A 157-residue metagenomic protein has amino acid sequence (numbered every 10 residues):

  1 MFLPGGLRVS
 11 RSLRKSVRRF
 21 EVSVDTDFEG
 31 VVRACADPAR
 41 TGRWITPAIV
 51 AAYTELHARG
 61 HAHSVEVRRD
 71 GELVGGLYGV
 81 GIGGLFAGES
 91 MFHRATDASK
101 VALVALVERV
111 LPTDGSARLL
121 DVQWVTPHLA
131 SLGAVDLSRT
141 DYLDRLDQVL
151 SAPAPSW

Functional and structural regions predicted by a protein language model:
M1-W157: N-acyltransferase acceptor-side catalytic subdomain
